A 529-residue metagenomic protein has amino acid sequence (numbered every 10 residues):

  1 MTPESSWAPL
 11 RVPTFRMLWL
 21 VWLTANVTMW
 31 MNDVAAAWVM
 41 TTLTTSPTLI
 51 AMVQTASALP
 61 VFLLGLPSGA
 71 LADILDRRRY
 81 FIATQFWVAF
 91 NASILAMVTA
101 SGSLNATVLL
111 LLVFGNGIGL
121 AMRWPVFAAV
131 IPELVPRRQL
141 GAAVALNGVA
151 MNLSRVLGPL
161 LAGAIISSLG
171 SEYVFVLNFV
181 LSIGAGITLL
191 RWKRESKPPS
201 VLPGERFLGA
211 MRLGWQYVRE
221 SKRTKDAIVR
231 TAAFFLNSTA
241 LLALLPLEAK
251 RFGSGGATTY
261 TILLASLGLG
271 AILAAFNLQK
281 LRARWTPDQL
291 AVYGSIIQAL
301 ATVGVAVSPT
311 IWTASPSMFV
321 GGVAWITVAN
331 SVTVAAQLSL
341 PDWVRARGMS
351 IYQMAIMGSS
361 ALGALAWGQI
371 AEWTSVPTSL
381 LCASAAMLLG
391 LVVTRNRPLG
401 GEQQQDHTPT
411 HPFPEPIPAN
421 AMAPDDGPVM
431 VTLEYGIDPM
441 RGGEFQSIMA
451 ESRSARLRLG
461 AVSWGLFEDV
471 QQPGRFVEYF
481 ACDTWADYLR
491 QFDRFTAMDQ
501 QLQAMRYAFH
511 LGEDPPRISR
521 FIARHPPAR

Functional and structural regions predicted by a protein language model:
T2, L190-Q216, G401-P412: Flexible cytoplasmic inter-helical loops of multi-pass small-molecule transporters
T2-L59, Q216, E220-A265: Helix-loop boundary and gating motifs at the non-cytosolic
M17-V34, A56-A72, D76-N91, V108-S167 (+7 more regions): Substrate-agnostic recognition of the 12-TM MFS/MFS-like secondary transporter fold
V53, L63-P67, I74, R78-Y80 (+7 more regions): C-terminal transmembrane bundle of multi-pass solute transporters/carriers
A106-V113, G117, A142-S196, T258-L269 (+2 more regions): Hydrophobic alpha-helical transmembrane segments
I370, V429-G436, G465-R494: Short, well-ordered beta-strand segments in beta-rich or mixed alpha/beta enzyme and ligand-binding folds
G400-Q403, S454-S463, A481-I518: An amphipathic, aromatic/His-enriched active-site/gating alpha helix that lines ligand/cofactor pockets
M440-W464: Short amphipathic alpha-helical segments
